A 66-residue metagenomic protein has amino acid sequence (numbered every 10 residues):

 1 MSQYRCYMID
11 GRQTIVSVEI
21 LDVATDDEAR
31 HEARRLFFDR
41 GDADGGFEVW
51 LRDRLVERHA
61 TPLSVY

Functional and structural regions predicted by a protein language model:
M1-V16: Short aromatic-glycine-(Arg/Gly/Cys) micro-motifs in beta-strand/loop hairpins
R5-Y7, E32, E48: Generic alpha-helical hydrophobic packing signal
I15-A24: A short, exposed loop/beta-hairpin motif centered on an aromatic-Gly-Thr core
V16, H31, H59: Short acidic, gly/pro-rich beta-turn/loop elements at beta-sheet edges and active-site/ligand-binding grooves
A24-D44: A short, charged, amphipathic alpha-helix used as a generic interaction element across diverse proteins
D39-Y66: Short, mixed-charge low-complexity intrinsically disordered segments
